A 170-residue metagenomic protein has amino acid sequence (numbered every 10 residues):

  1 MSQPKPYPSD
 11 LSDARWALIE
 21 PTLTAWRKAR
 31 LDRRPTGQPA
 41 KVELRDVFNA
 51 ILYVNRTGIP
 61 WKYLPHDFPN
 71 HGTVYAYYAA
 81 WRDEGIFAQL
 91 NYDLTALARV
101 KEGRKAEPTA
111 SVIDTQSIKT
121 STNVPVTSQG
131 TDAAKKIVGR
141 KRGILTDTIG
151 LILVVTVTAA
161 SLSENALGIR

Functional and structural regions predicted by a protein language model:
M1-R170: Short alpha-helical elements
